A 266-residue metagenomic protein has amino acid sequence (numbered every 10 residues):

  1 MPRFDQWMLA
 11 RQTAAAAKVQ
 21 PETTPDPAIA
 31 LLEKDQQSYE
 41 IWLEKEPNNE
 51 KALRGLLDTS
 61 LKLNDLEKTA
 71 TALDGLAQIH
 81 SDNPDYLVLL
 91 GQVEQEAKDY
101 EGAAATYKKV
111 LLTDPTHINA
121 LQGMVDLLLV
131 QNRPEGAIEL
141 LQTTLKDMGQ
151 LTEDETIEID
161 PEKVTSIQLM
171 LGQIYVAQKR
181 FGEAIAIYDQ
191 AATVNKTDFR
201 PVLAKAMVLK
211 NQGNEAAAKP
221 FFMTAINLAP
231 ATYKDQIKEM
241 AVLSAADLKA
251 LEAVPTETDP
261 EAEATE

Functional and structural regions predicted by a protein language model:
M1-K45, I118-Q122, D126: Long, contiguous interaction/recruitment modules in multidomain scaffold/adaptor proteins
A52, Y86, A120, D154 (+3 more regions): TPR alpha-solenoid repeat register
G55, L89, G123, M170 (+2 more regions): Canonical tetratricopeptide repeat
E153-T165, I174-A186, V208-E266: Terminal, low-structured helical/coil segments at or just beyond the last alpha-helical repeat
